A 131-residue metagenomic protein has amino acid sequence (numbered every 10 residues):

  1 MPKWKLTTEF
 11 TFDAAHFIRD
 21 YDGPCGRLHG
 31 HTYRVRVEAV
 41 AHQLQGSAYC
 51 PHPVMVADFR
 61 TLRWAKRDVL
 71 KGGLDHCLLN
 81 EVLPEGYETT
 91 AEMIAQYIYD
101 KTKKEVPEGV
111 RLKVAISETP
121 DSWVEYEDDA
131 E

Functional and structural regions predicted by a protein language model:
M1-E131: Charge-rich, low-complexity N-terminal segments
